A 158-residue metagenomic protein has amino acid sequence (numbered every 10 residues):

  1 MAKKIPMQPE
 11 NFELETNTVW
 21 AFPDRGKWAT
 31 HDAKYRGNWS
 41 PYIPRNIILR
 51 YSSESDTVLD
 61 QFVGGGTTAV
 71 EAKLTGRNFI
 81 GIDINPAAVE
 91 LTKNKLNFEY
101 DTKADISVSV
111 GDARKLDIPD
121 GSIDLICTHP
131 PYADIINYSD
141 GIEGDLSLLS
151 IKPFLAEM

Functional and structural regions predicted by a protein language model:
M1-M158: Class I S-adenosyl-L-methionine-dependent methyltransferase catalytic core
